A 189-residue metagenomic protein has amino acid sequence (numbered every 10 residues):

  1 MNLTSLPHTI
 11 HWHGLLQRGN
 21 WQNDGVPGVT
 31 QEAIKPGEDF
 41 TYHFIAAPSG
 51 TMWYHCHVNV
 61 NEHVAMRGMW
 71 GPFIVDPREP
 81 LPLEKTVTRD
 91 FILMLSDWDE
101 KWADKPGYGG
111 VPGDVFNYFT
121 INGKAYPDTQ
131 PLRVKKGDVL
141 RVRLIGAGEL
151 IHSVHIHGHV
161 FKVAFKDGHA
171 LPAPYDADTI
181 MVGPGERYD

Functional and structural regions predicted by a protein language model:
M1-D189: Copper-binding active sites and cupredoxin-like electron-transfer domains, recognizing His/Cys-rich ligand loops
